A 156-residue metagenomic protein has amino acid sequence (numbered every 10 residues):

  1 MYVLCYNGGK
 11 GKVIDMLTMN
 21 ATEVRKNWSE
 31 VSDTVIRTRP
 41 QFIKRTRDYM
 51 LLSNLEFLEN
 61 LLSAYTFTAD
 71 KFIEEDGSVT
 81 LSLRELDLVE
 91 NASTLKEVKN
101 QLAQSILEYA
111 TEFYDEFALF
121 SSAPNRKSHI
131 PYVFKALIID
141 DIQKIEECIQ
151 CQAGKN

Functional and structural regions predicted by a protein language model:
M1-D15: Short, intrinsically disordered or compositionally biased N-terminal tails of bacterial proteins
D15, T22, L88-E90: Short N-terminal micro-motifs specific to bacterial/archaeal maturation and metal-cluster initiation sites
L17-V24, N60, A69-E75: Short, positively charged
M19-I36: The conserved cystathionine-beta-synthase
D33-T68, K96, N100-N156: Short, charged, surface-exposed hinge/linker loops at domain edges that act as mobile lids or interdomain connectors
Y65-R84: Short aromatic-glycine-(Arg/Gly/Cys) micro-motifs in beta-strand/loop hairpins
L83-K96: A short, exposed loop/beta-hairpin motif centered on an aromatic-Gly-Thr core
